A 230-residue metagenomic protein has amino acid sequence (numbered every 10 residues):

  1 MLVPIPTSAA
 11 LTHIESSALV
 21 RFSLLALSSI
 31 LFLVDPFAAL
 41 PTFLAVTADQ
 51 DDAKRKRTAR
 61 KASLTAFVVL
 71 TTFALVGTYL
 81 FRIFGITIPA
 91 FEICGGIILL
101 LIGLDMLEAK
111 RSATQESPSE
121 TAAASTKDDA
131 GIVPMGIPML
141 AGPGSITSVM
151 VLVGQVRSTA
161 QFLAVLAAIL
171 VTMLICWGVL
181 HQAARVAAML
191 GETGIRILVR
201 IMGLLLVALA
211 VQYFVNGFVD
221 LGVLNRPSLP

Functional and structural regions predicted by a protein language model:
M1-L33, A109, E116-G136: Small-residue-enriched transmembrane helix starts and helix-helix packing motifs in multi-pass inner-membrane proteins
F22-A39, I88-I98, L163-C176, S228-P230: Structural signature of hydrophobic alpha-helical transmembrane segments
F22-T72: Juxtamembrane transmembrane-helix termini in multi-pass membrane transport proteins
D52-F81, V156-A188: A small-residue-rich subset of transmembrane alpha-helices
R57-S112: Membrane helix-loop-helix hairpins that form the core translocation module of multi-pass transporters
T71-V76, M135-G136, L140-V151, L205-D220: Hydrophobic alpha-helical transmembrane segments in multi-pass integral membrane proteins
G85-P89, G178-L198: Membrane interface segments of multi-pass transport proteins and intramembrane proteases
I98-E120, L209-D220: Transmembrane helix exit motif
